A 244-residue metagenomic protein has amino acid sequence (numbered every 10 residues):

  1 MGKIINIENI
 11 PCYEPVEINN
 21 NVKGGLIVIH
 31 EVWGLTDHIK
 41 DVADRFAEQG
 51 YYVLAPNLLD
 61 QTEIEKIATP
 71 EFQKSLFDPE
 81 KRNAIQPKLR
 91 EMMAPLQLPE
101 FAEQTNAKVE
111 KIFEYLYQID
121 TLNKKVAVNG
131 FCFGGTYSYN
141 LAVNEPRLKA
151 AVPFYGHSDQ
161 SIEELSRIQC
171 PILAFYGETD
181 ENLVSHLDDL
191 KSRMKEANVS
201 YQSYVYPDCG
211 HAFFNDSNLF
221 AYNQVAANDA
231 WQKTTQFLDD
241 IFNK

Functional and structural regions predicted by a protein language model:
M1-K244: N-terminal cap/leader regions of alpha/beta-hydrolase-fold enzymes, predominantly small-molecule hydrolases
